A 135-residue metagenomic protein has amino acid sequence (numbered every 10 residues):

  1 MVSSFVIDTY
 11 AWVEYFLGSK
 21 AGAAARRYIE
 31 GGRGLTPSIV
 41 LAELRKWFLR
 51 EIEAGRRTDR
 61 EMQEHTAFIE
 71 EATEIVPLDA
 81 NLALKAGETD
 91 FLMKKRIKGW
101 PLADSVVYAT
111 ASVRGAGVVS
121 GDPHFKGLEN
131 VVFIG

Functional and structural regions predicted by a protein language model:
M1-I39, R50-H65: Short, well-structured N-terminal submotif of metal-dependent ribonuclease cores
M1-V2, Y108-G135: Acidic, PIN/NYN-like endoribonuclease modules and their adjacent C-terminal/linker elements
F5, R33-L35, E71-V76, G117: Short loop->beta-strand "edge-of-pocket" segments that line small-molecule binding or catalytic clefts across diverse
D8, D104, D122: Acidic active-site catalytic centers that drive phospho-/nucleotidyl reactions and related ester hydrolyses
W12-V13, L41, A83, F125-K126: A generic structural signal for short hydrophobic patches within well-formed alpha-helices
S38-I39, A80, G121-P123: Short secondary-structure boundary segments
R45-E74, D79, L84, E88: Active-site-proximal, substrate-binding regions of enzyme catalytic domains and RNA-binding/basic surfaces
E74-G117: Active-site neighborhoods of divalent-metal-dependent phosphate/nucleic-acid chemistry enzymes
